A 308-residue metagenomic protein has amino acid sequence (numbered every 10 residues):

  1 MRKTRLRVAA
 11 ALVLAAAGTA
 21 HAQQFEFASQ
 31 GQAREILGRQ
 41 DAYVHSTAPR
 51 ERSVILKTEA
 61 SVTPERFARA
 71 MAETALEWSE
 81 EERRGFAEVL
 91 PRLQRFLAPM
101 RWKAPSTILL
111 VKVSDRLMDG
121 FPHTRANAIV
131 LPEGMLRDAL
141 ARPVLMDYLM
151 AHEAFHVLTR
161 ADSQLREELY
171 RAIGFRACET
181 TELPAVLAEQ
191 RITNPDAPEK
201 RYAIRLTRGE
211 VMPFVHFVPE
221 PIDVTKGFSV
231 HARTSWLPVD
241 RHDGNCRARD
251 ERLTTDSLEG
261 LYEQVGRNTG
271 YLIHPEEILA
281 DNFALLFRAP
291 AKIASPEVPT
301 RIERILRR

Functional and structural regions predicted by a protein language model:
M1-A9: Bacterial N-terminal signal peptides that target proteins for export
A17-T19: N-terminal signal peptide c-region/cleavage motif recognized by signal peptidases
Q23-R84: N-terminal mature-domain "stem" immediately C-terminal to a signal peptide or N-terminal signal-anchor/transmembrane
R34, C246-R308: A cross-kingdom marker for long, charged
A68-A128: Auxiliary, metal-adjacent structural segments of Zn-dependent hydrolase domains
L76-E88, L140-L149, G270-I278: Soluble non-cytosolic domains of exported or imported proteins
D115-A151, R160: Active-site scaffold of zinc-dependent metalloenzymes
D162-P238, E276-L306: Post-HExxH zinc-binding segment in Zn-dependent metallohydrolases
